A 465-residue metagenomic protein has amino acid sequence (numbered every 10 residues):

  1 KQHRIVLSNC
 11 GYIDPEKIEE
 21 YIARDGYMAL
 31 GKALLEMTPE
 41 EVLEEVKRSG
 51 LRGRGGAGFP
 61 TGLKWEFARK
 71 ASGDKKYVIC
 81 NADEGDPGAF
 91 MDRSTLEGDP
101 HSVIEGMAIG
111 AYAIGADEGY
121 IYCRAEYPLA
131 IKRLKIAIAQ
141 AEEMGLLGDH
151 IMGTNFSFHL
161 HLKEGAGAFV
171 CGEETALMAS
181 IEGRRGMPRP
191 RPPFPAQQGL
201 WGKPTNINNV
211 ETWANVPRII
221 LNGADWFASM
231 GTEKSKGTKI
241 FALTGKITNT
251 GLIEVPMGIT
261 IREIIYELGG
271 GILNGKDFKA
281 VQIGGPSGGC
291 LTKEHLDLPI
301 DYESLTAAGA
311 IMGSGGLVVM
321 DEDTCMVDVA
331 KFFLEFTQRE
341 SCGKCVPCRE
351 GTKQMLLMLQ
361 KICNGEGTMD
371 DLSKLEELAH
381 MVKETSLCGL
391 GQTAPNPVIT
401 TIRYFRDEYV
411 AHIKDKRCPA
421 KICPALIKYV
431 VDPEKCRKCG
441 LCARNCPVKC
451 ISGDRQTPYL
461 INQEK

Functional and structural regions predicted by a protein language model:
K1-E45: Cofactor-/ligand-binding subdomain signature composed of acidic, glycine-rich, tryptophan-containing flexible loops
Y21-Y27, V78-D92, P195-L200, A242-I247 (+1 more regions): Gly-rich Lys/Arg/Thr-decorated short loops/hinges at beta-loop-alpha junctions or inter-strand turns that position
A29-E45, D74-K76, A82, M91-L96 (+7 more regions): Ferredoxin-type iron-sulfur electron-transfer modules in oxidoreductases and energy-metabolism complexes
K47-A68, G165-A179, G183-R185, Q338-E350 (+1 more regions): Conserved phosphate/anionic-ligand binding catalytic regions in large, soluble enzymes, centered on
D99-A113: Histidine-anchored nucleotide/phosphate-binding helix
G106-A108, M257-G275: Short amphipathic, charge-patterned alpha-helical segments
I131-M257, G269: Hydrophobic alpha-helical positions that pack around
G237-N249, M257, I261, P419-K465: C-terminal accessory/binding modules appended to enzymatic or scaffolding proteins
